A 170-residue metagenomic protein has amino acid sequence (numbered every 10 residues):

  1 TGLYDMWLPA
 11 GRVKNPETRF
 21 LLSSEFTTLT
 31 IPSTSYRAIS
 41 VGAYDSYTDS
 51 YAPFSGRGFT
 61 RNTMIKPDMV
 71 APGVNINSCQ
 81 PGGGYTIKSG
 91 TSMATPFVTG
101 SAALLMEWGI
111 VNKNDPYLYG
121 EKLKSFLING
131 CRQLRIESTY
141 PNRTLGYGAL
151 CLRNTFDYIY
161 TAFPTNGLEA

Functional and structural regions predicted by a protein language model:
T1-F59, P81: Structured lumen-facing ectodomains of secretory-pathway proteins
T27, Y36, D49, M93 (+4 more regions): Generic recognition of stable, solvent-exposed alpha-helical segments in well-folded globular domains
T34-R37, T48, R57-K66, W108-F126: Subtilisin-like serine protease catalytic core
A38-S40, K66-D68, A149: Conserved beta-strand scaffold positions in the cores of enzyme catalytic domains, especially in NTP/NDP-utilizing
Y44-P96: Catalytic-core environment of secreted peptidases
G73-Y140: Hydrolase catalytic cores
S138, N142-Y158: Charged C-terminal helix
L152-A170: Secreted peptidase-domain scaffold signal
